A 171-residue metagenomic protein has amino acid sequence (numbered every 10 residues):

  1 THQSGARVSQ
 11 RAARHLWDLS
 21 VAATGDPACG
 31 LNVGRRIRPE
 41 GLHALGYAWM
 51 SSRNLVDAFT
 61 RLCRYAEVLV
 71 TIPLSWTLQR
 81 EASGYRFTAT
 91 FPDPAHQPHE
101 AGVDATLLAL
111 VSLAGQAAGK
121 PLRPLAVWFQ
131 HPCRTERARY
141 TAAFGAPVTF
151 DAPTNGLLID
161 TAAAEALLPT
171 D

Functional and structural regions predicted by a protein language model:
T1-T88, A109, R134-E136: N-terminal low-complexity or simple alpha-helical regulatory segments that function as activation/interaction modules
L55-D171: Alpha-helical bundle regulatory/interaction domains
